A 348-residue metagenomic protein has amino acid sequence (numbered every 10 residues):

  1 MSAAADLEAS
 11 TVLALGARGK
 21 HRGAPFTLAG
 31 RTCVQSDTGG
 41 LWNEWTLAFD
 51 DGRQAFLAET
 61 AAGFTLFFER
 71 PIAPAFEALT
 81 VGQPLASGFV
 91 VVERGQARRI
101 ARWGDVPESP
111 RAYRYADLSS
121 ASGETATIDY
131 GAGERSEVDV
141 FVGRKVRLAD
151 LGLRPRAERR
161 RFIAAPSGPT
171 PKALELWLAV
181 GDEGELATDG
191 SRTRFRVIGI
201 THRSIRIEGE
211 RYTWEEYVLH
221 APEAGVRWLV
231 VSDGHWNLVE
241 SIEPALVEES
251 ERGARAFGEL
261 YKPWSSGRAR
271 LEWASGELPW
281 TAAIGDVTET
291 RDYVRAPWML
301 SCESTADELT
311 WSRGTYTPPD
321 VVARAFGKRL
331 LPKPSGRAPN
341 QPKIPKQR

Functional and structural regions predicted by a protein language model:
M1-R348: Mixed-charge, low-complexity intrinsically disordered regions
